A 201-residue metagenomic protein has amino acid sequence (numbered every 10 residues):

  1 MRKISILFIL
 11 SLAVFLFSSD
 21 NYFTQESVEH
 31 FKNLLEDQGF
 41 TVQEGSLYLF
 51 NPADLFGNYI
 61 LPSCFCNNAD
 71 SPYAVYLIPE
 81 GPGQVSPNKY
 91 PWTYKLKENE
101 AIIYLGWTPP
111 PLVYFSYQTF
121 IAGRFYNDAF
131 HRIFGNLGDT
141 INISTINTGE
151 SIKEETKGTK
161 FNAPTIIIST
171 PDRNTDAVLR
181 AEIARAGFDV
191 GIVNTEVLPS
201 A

Functional and structural regions predicted by a protein language model:
M1-I4: Positively charged n-region of N-terminal signal peptides that target proteins for export
L7-F15: Bacterial N-terminal signal peptides
S19-A201: A compositional/structural signature for long, glycine/proline-rich flexible linkers and loops on extracytoplasmic
